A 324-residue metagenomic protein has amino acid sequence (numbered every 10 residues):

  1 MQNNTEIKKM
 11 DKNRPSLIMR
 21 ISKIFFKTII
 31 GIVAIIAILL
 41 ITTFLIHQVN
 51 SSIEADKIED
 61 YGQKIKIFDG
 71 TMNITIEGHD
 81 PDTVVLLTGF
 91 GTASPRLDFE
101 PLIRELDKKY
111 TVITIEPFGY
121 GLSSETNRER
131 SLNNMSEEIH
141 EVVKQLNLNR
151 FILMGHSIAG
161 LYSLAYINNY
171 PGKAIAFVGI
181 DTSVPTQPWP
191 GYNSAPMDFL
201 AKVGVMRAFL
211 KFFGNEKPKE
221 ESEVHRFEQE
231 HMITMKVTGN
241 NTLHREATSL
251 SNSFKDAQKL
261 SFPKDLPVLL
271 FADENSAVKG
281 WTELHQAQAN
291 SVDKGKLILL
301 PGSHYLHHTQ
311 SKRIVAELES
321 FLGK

Functional and structural regions predicted by a protein language model:
Q2-V84, K108-Y110, G323: Alpha/beta-hydrolase fold catalytic core
N73-L122: Conserved HGGG/HGGXW glycine-rich cap/lid loop of the alpha/beta-hydrolase fold
G91, P117-G121, Y162, V184 (+1 more regions): Alpha/beta-hydrolase active-site loop signature
T114-I152: Active-site loop/oxyanion-hole signature of alpha/beta-hydrolase fold enzymes
N149-G191: Conserved hydrolase catalytic core segment
G179-F212: A catalytic-pocket lid/entrance helix-loop region that shapes and gates access to the active site across common
S222-D293, L297-P301: Conserved serine/cysteine hydrolase catalytic core
G302-S311: Catalytic histidine-centered segment of alpha/beta-hydrolase-like enzymes
